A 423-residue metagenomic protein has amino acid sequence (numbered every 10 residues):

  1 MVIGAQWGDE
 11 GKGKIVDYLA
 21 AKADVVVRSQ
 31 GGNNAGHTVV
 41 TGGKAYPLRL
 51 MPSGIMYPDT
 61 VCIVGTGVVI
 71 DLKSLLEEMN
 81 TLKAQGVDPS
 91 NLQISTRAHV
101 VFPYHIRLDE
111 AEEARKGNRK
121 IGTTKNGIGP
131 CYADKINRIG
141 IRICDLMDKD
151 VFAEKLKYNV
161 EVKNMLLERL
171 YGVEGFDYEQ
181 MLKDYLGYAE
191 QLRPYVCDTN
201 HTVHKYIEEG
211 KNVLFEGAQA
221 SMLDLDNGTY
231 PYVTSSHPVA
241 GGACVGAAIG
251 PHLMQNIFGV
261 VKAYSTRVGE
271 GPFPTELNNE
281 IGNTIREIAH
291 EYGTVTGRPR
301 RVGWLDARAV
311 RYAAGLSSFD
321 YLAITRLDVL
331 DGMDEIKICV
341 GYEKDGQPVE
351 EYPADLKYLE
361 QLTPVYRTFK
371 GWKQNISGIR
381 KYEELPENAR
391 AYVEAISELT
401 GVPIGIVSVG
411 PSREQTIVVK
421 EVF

Functional and structural regions predicted by a protein language model:
M1-F423: Non-transmembrane, aqueous-exposed alpha-helical and coiled segments at domain scale
